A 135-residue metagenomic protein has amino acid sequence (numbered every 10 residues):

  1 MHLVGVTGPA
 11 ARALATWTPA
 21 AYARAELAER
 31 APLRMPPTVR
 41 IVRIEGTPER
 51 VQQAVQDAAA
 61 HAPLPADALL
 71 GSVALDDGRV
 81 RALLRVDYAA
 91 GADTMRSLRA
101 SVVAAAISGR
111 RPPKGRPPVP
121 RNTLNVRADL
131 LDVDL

Functional and structural regions predicted by a protein language model:
M1-L135: Accessory helical-bundle/CTD segments and flexible terminal tails appended to RecA-like ATPase motors
